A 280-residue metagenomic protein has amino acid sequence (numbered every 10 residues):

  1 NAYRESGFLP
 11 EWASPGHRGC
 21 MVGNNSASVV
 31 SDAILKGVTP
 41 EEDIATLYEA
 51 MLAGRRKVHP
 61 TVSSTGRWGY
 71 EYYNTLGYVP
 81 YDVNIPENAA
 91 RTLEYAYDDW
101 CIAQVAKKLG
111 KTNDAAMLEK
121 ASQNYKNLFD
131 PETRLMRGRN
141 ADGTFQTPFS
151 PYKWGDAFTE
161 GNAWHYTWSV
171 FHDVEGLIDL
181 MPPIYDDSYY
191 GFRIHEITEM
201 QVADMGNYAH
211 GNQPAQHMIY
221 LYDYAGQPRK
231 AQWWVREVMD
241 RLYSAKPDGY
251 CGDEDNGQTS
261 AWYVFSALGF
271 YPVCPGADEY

Functional and structural regions predicted by a protein language model:
N1-A13: Active-site-surrounding "flap" and adjacent substrate/cofactor-binding loops of secreted or lumenal enzymes, prototyped
N1-Y3, V30, A103: Long, well-ordered hydrophobic secondary-structure segments characteristic of membrane-embedded and membrane-proximal
G16-M21: A structural-propensity feature for long, helix-poor, extended segments
A27, I34-Y280: Active-site core of glycosidic bond-cleaving carbohydrate-active enzymes
